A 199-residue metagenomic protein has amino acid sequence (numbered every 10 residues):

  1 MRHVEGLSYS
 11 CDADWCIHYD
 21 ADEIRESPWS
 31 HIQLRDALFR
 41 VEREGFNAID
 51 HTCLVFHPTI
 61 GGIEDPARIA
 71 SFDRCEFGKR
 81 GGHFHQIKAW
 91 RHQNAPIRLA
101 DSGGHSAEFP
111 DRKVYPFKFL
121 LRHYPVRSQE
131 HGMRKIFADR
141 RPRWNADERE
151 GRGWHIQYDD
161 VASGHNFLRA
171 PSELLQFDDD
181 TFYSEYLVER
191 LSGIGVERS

Functional and structural regions predicted by a protein language model:
M1, S27-S199: Catalytic-site signature of metal-activated, phosphate-bearing donor transferases, centered on the GT-A/GT-A-like
M1-H18, E26-W29: Active-site-proximal specificity loops/subdomain of glycosyltransferases
D14, D22, N47: Conserved acidic residues
D20-D22, T52: Anionic group-transfer/hydrolysis microenvironments
